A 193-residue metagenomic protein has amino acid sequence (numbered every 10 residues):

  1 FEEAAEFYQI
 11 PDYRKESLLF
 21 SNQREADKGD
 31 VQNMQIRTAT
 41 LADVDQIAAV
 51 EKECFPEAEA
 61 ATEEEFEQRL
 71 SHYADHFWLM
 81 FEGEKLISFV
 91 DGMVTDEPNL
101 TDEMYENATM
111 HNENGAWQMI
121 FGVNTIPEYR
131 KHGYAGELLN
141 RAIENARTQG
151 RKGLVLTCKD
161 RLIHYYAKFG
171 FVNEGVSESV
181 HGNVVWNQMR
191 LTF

Functional and structural regions predicted by a protein language model:
Y13-N33: Short, Lys/Arg-enriched N-terminal segments with co-localized hydrophobic residues within the first ~10-30 amino acids
M34-I47: A short beta-loop-alpha structural element at the N-terminal edge of CoA-dependent acyl/N-acetyltransferase catalytic
A39, V123-T125: Hydrophobic adenine-recognition pocket in adenosine-nucleotide-binding enzymes
E57-G83, F89-M110: Active-site rim helix/loop that mediates acceptor-substrate recognition in acyltransferases
S88-V123, R130, N140, S179-V185: Conserved acyl-donor/pantetheine-binding loop and adjacent beta-alpha core of acyl/acetyltransferases and related
T95-E97, T157, A167, V172-Q188: Conserved catalytic-core motifs of GNAT/GCN5-like acyltransferases
N112-E113, I126-N140, Q149, I163-H164 (+1 more regions): Conserved glycine-rich acetyl-CoA-binding loop
L139, A146-C158: Conserved GNAT acetyl-CoA-binding A-motif
